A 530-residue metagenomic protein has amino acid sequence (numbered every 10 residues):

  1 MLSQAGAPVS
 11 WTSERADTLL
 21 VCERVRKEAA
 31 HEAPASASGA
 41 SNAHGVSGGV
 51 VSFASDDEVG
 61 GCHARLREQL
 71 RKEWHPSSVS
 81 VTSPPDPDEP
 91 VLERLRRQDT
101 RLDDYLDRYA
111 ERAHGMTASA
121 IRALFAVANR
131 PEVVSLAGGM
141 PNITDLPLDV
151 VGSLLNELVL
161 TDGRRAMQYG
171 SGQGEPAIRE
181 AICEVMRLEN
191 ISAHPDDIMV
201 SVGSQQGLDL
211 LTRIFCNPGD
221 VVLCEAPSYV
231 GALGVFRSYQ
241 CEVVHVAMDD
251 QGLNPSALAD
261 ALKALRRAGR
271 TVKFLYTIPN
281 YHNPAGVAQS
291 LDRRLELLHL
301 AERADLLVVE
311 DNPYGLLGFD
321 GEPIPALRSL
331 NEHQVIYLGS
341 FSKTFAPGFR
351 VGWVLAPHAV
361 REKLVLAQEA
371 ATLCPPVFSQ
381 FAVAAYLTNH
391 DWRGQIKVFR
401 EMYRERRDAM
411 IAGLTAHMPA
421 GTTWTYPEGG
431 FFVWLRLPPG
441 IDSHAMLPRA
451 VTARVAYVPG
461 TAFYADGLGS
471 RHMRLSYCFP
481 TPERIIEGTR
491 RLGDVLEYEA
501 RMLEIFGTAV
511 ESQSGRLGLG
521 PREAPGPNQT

Functional and structural regions predicted by a protein language model:
A16, E23, E28-A35: Residue-level detector of structural "landmarks"
K27, H75-L95, T452, A465-T530: PLP-dependent enzyme catalytic core of the Aspartate aminotransferase-like
E89-D104, E111-G203, L210, T388-N389 (+4 more regions): N-terminal small-domain helix-loop-helix segment of the aminotransferase-like
V159-A304, V309, G315-I336, Y403 (+2 more regions): Conserved core of the PLP fold type I
H333-E401: Conserved core segment of the aminotransferase class I/II
A384, E401-I411, T423-R436, M446: Conserved glycine-rich beta-strand-loop-beta hairpin in the small C-terminal domain of fold type I
